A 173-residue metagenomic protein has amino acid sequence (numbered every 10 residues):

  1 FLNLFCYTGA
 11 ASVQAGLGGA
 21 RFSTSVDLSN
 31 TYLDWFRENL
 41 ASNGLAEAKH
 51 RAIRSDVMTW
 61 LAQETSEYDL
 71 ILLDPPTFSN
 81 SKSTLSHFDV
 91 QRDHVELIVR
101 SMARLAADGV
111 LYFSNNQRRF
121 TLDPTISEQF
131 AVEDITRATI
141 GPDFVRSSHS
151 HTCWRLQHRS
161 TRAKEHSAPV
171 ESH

Functional and structural regions predicted by a protein language model:
F1-Y7: Conserved class I S-adenosyl-L-methionine
T8-A20: Conserved SAM-binding loop of SAM-dependent methyltransferases across substrates and taxa, primarily the Class I
A20, E47-K49, D108, Q129-V132: A generic structural signal for alpha->beta connector loops
F22-D27: Conserved SAM-binding motif I beta-strand of class I
T31-L70: S-adenosyl-L-methionine
V57-W60, E64-A131: S-adenosylmethionine
E96, G109-H173: C-terminal catalytic and target-recognition region of SAM-dependent MTase-like enzymes, primarily methyltransferases
